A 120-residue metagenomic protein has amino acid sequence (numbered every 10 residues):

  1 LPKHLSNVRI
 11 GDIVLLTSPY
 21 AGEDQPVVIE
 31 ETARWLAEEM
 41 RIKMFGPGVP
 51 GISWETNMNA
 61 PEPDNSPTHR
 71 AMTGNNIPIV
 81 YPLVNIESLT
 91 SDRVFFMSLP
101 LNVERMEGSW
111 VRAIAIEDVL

Functional and structural regions predicted by a protein language model:
L1-L120: Active-/binding-site microenvironments in catalytic and ligand-binding cores
